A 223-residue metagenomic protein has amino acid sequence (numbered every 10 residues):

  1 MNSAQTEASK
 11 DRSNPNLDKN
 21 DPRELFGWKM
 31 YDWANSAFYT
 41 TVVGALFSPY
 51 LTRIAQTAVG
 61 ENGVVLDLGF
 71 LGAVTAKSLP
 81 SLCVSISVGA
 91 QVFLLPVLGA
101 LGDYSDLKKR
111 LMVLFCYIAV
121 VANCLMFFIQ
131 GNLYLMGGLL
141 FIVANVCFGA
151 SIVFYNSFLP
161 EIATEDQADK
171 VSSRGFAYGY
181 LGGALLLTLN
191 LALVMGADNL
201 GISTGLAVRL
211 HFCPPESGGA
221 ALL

Functional and structural regions predicted by a protein language model:
Q5-L223: Membrane-embedded alpha-helical bundles of multi-pass transporters/translocases, especially carrier/permease families
